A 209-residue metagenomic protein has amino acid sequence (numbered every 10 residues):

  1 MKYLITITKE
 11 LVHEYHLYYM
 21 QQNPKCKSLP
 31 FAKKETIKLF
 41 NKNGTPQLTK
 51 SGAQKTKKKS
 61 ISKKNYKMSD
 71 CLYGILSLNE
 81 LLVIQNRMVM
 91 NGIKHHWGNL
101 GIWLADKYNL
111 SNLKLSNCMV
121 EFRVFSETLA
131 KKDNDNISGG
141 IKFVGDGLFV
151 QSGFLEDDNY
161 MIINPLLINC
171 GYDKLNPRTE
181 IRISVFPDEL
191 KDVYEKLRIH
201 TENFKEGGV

Functional and structural regions predicted by a protein language model:
M1-V209: Catalytic phosphate/metal-binding cores of nucleic-acid and nucleotide-processing enzymes, i.e., regions that mediate
